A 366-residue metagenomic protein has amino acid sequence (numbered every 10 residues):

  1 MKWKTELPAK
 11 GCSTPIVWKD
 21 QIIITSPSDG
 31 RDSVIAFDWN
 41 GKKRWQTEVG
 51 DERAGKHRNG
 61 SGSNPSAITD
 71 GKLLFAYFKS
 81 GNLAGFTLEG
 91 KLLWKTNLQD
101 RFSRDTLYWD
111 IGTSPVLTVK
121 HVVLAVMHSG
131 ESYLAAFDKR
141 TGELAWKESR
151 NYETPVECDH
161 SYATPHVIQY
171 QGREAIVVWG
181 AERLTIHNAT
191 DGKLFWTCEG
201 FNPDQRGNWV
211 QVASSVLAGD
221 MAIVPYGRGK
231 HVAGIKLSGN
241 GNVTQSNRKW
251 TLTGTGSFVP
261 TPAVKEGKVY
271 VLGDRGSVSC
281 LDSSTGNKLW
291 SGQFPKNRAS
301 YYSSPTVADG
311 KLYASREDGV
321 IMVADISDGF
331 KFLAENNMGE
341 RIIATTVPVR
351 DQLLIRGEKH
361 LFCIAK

Functional and structural regions predicted by a protein language model:
M1-K366: Noncatalytic, solvent-exposed loop/strand surfaces of beta-propeller-type extracellular/periplasmic domains
